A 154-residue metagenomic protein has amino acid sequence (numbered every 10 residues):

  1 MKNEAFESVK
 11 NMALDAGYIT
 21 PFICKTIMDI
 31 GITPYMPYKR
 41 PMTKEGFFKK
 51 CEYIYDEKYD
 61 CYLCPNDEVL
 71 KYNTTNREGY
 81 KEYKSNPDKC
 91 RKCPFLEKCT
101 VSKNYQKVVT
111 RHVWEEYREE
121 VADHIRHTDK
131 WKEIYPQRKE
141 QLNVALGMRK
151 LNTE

Functional and structural regions predicted by a protein language model:
M1-E154: Anion-binding and metal-coordination hotspots
